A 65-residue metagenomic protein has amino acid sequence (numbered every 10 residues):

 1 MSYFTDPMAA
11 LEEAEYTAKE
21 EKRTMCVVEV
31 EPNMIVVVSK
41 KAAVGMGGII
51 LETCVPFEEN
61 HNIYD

Functional and structural regions predicted by a protein language model:
M1-F4, E29: General secondary-structure propensity
Y3-R23, Y64: A short, charged, amphipathic alpha-helix used as a generic interaction element across diverse proteins
R23-I35: Charge-dense, low-complexity polyampholytic segments
P32-D65: Detector for the mature cores of small, proteolytically processed and post-translationally modified peptide effectors
